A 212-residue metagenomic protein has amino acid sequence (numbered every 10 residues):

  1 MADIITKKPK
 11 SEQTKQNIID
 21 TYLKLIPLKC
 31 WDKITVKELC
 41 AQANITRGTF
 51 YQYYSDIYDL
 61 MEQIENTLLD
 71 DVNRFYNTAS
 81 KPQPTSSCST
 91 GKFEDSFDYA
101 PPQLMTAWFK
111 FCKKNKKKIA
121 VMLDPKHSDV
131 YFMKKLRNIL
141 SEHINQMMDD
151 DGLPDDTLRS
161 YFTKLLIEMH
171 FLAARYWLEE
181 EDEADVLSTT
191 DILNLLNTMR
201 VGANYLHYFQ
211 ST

Functional and structural regions predicted by a protein language model:
M1-K29, K33, Q42: Basic, helix-initiating cap at the start of DNA-binding domains
N17, T21, L25-I26, D32-K33 (+2 more regions): Alpha-helical DNA-contacting segments of helix-turn-helix folds
L25-Q63: Helix-turn-helix
P27-W31, L158, A173-E180: Cytosolic nucleotide-binding catalytic cores of signal-transduction proteins
E65-P101, I119-A120: Amphipathic alpha-helical linker/stalk segments
G91, D95-K117, K164, E168 (+2 more regions): Amphipathic alpha-helical segments that line or abut small-molecule/effector binding pockets and mediate allosteric
L104, K110-F111, K126-D151, S160-F171: Amphipathic alpha-helical packing segments from all-alpha helical-bundle domains
I167, L172-T212: C-terminal peripheral helix-coil segments that are non-catalytic and often amphipathic
